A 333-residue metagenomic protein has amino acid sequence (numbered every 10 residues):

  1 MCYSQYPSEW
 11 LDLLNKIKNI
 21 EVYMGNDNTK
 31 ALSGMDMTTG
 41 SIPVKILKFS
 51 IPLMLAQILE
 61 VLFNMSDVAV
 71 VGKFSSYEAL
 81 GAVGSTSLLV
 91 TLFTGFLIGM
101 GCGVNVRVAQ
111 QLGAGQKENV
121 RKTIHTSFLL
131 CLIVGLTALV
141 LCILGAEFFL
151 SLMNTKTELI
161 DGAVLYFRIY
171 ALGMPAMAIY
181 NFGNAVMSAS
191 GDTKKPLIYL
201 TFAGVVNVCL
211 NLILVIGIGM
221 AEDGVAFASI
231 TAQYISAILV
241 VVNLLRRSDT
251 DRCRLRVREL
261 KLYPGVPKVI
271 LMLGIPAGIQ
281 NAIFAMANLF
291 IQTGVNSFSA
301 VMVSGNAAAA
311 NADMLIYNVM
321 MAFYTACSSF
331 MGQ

Functional and structural regions predicted by a protein language model:
Y3-S50, V108-P175, G217-I275, M331-Q333: Short alpha-helical transmembrane segments in multi-pass integral membrane proteins
V44-N105, A109, M272-V295: Signature of the first transmembrane helix
I51, L55, L89, L129 (+7 more regions): Hydrophobic residues within alpha-helical transmembrane segments of multi-pass solute transporters/permease subunits
M54, I58, L62, S66 (+12 more regions): Generic alpha-helical transmembrane segments of integral inner-membrane proteins, especially permease/transport modules
I58, L92, L132, Y234-I238 (+3 more regions): Hydrophobic transmembrane alpha-helical segments of multi-pass transport and channel proteins
L62-L80, L150-T157, I213-E222, A282-L315 (+1 more regions): Helix-terminus/linker motif at the lipid-water interface of multi-pass membrane proteins
L80-V140, M177-P196, N306-Q333: Small-residue-rich hydrophobic transmembrane alpha-helices
G101, Y170-S188, P196-G204, V225-V241 (+1 more regions): Short runs within selected transmembrane alpha-helices of multi-pass transporters and secretion channels
